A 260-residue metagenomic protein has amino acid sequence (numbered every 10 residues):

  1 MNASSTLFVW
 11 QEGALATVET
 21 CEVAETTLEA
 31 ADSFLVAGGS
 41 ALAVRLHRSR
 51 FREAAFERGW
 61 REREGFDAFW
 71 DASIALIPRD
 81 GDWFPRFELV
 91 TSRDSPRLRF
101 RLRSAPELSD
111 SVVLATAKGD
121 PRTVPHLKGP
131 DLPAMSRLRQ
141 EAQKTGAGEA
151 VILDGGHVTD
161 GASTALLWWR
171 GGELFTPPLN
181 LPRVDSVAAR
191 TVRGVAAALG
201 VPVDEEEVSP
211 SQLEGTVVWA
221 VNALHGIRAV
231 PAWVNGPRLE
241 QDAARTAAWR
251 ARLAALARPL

Functional and structural regions predicted by a protein language model:
M1-A72, V90-L260: Helix-start/capping segments and mature chain N-termini
S73-R79: Phosphate/pyrophosphate-binding loops at sites that engage ATP/ADP/AMP, CoA/4′-phosphopantetheine, polyphosphate
G81-E88: Ordered, amphipathic secondary-structure segments that act as subunit-interaction surfaces in large macromolecular
